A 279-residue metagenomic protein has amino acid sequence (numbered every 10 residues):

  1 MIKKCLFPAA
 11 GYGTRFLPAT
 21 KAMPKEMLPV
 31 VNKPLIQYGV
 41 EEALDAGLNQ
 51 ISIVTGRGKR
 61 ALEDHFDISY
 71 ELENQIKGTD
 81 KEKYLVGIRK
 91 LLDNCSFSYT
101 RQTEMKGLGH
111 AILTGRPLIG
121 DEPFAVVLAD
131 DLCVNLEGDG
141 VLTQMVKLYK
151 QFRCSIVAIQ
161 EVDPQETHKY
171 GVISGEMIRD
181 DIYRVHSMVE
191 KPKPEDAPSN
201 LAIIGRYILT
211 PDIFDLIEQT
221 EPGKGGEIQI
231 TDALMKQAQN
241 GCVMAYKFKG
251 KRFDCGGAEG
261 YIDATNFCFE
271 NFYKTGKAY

Functional and structural regions predicted by a protein language model:
M1-K81, G138-G140: N-terminal glycine-rich phosphate-binding loop and ensuing alpha1 helix
K4, N49-I51, P123, C154-S155 (+2 more regions): Residues at the starts of beta-strands that form the adenosine-phosphate
L35-Y38, H110-T114, A233: Well-ordered alpha-helical segments embedded in enzymatic catalytic cores
I36, L62, G115, D130 (+2 more regions): Residue-level signal for inorganic ion chemistry
L72-Q75, E82-V172, E218-T220: Conserved beta-loop-beta/alpha segment of the NTase-like Rossmann-fold superfamily that binds/positions NTPs
A125, G138-L142, V146-K150, M177-F253 (+1 more regions): Catalytic-core segments of class I nucleotidyltransferases/pyrophosphorylases that form NMP-activated intermediates
